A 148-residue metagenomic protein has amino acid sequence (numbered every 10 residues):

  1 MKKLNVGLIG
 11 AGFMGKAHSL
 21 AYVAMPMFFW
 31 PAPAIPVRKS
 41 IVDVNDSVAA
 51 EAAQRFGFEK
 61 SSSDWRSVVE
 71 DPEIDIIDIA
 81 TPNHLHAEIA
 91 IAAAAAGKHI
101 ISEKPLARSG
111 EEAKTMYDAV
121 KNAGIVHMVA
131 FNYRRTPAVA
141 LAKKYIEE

Functional and structural regions predicted by a protein language model:
M1-F56: N-terminal Rossmann-like dinucleotide-binding module
M25, D71-P72, T136: Acidic-histidine catalytic/liganding microenvironments
F28-P33, A96, K121-I125, E148: Short helix-capping segments at alpha-helix termini
P36-S40, E59, D75-I77, H127: Short active-site oxyanion
N45-S47, F56-A119: Beta-loop-alpha module in the N-terminal Rossmann-like domain of NAD(P)-dependent dehydrogenases, especially those
A107-E148: A contiguous active-site-proximal alpha/beta segment in oxidoreductase catalytic domains
